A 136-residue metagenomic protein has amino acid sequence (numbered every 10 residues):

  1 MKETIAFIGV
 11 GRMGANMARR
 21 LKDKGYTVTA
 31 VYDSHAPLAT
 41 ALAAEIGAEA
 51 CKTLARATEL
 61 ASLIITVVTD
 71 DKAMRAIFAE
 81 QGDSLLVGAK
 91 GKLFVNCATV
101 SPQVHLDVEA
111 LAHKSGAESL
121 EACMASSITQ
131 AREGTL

Functional and structural regions predicted by a protein language model:
M1-V67, K92-L93, A131: NAD(P)+-binding Rossmann beta1-loop-alpha1 motif at the extreme N-terminus of oxidoreductases
I5, T99-L136: Rossmann-fold dinucleotide-binding core
G14-M17, R75-I77, V104-D107, A131: Short glycine-/acidic-enriched loop or helix-start segments at secondary-structure transitions that form or flank
G25, L86-K90, H113-A117: Short helix-capping segments at alpha-helix termini
S34, L54, C97-A98, A122-M124: Fold-independent oxyanion-binding glycine-rich loops and adjacent beta-strand/coil segments at enzyme active sites
L42-E45, E80, S84, D107 (+1 more regions): Alpha-helical structural signal in soluble globular domains
E45-C51, R75-A79, A117-A122: Short gly/ser/thr-rich secondary-structure transition/capping motifs
C51-H105: Rossmann-like NAD(P)-binding element
